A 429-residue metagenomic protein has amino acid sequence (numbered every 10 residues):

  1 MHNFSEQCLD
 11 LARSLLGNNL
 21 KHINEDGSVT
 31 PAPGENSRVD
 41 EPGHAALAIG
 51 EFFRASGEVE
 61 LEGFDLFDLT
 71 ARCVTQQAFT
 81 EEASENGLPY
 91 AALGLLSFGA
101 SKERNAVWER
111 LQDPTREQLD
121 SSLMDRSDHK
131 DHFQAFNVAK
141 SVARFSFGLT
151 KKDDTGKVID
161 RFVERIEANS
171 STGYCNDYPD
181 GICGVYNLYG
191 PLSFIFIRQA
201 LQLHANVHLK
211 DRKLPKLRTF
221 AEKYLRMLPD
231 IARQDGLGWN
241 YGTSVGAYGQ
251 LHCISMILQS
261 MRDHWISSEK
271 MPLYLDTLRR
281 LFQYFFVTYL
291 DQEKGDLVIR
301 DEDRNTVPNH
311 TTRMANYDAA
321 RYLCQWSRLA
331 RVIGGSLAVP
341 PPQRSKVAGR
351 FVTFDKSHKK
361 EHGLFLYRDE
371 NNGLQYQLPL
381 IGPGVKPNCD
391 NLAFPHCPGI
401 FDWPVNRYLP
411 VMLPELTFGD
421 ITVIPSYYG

Functional and structural regions predicted by a protein language model:
M1-R13: Mature N-terminal, pre-catalytic/accessory segment of carbohydrate-active enzymes
L15-N19: Protein-protein interaction modules outside structured cores
L20, D26, T30-M261: Aromatic-lined, polymer-binding surfaces characteristic of secreted/periplasmic polysaccharide-degrading enzymes
Q234, G238, H252-G429: Extended polysaccharide-engagement surfaces of secreted carbohydrate-active enzymes
